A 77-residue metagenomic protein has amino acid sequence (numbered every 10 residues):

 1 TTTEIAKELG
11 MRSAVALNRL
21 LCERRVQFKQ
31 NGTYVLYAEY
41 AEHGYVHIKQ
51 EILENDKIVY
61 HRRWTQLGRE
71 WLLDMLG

Functional and structural regions predicted by a protein language model:
T2-T3, E8-G77: Positively charged, aromatic-accented nucleic-acid-binding surfaces
